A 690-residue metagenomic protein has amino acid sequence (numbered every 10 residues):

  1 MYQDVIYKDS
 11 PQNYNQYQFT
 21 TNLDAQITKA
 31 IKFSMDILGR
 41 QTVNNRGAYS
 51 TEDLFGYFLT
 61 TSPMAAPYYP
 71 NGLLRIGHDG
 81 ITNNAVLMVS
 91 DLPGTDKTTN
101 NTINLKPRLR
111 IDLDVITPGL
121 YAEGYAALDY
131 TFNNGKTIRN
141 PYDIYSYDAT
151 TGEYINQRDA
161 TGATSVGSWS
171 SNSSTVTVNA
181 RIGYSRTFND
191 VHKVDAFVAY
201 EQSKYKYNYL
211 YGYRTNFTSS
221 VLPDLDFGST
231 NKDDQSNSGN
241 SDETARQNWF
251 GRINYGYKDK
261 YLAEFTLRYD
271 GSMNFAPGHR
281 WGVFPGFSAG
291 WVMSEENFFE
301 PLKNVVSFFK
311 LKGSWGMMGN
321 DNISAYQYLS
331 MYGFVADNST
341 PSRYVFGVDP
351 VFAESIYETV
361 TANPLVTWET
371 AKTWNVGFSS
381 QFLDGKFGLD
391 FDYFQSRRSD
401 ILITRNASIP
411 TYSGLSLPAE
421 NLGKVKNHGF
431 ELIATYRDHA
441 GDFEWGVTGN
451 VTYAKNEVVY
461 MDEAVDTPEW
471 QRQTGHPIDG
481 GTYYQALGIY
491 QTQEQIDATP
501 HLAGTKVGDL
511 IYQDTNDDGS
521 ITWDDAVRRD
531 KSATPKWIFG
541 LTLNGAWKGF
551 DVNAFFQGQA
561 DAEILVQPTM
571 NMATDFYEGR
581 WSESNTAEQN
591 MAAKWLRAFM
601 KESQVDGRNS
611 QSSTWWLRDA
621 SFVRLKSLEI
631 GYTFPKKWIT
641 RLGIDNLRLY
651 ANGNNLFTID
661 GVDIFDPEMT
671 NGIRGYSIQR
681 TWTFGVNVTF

Functional and structural regions predicted by a protein language model:
M1, I6, S10-Q12, Q16-N83 (+7 more regions): Flexible loop and strand-edge segments within Gram-negative outer membrane beta-barrel domains
M1-Y2, N15-Y17, L38, I81-T137 (+14 more regions): Outer-membrane beta-barrel transmembrane strands
I6-Q18, R46-A48, T102, D114-S220 (+5 more regions): Small-side-chain secondary-structure face that scaffolds active or pore-lining regions
A30, D112-A122, T187-V194, K260 (+7 more regions): Short loop/turn motifs that connect adjacent beta-strands in outer-membrane beta-barrel proteins
D53-N84, N140-A163, K206-N237, L329-T361 (+5 more regions): Surface-exposed loop/turn segments flanking beta-strands in extracellular/periplasmic regions
P67-Y69, L73, I81, M88 (+4 more regions): Extracytoplasmic gating/loop element in the C-terminal half of outer-membrane beta-barrel translocons and assembly
Y211, Q327, F334-S339, E420 (+1 more regions): Conserved small-residue
T340, A419-N427, E469-D497, G579 (+4 more regions): C-terminal beta-signal and terminal closure region of outer-membrane beta-barrel proteins
